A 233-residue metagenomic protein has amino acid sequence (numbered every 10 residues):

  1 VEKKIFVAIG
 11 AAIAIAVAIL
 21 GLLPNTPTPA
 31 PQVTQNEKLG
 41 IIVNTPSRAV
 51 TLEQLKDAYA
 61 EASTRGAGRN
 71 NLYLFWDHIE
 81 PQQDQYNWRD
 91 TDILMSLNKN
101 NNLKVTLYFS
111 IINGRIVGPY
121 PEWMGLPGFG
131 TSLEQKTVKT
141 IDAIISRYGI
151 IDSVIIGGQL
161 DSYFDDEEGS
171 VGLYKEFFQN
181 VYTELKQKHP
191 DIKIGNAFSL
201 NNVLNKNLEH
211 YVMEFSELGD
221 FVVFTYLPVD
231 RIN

Functional and structural regions predicted by a protein language model:
V1-A14: N-terminal Sec-pathway targeting helices
A14-L23: Hydrophobic alpha-helical membrane-insertion segments, chiefly the h-region of N-terminal signal peptides
P24-G68, Y73: Boundary/entry segment of secreted carbohydrate-active catalytic domains
V33-Q35, S63-T64, N100, S146-G149 (+1 more regions): Extracellular/periplasmic catalytic domains that process cell-envelope and extracellular macromolecules
E37-V43, N70-L72, V105-F109, V154-I156 (+2 more regions): Hydrophobic faces of well-ordered beta-strands that scaffold small-molecule active sites in alpha/beta enzyme cores
N44-P46, F75-I79, Q159, L227-V229: Short strand-loop junctions, especially beta-strand C-caps/beta-turns that link beta-sheets to coils or alpha-helices
E53, W88-D90, V117-G219, T225-N233: Active-site cleft segment of glycoside hydrolase catalytic domains centered on the general acid/base Glu
K56-T64, N71-P119, S170-G195: Aromatic-lined substrate-binding rim segments of carbohydrate-active enzymes
